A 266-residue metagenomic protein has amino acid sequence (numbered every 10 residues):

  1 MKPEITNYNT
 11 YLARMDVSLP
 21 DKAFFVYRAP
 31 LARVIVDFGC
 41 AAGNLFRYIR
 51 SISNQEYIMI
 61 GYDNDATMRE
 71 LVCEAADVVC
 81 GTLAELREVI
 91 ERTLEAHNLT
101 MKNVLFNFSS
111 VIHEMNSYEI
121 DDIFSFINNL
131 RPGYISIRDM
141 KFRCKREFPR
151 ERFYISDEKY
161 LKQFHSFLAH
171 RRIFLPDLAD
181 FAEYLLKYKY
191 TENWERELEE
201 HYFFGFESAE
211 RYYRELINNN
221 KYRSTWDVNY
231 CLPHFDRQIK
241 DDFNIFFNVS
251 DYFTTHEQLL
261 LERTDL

Functional and structural regions predicted by a protein language model:
M1-Y27: Class I SAM-dependent methyltransferase Rossmann-like catalytic core, especially the SAM/SAH-binding loop
R33-A41: Conserved class I S-adenosyl-L-methionine
A42-E85: Class I SAM-dependent methyltransferase SAM/SAH-binding core
N107: A conserved beta-strand element that flanks and buttresses the S-adenosyl-L-methionine
M115-L130: A short, conserved alpha-helix within the catalytic core of class I
S136-L178: Conserved class I S-adenosyl-L-methionine
H201-I239: Short alpha-helix
S224-L266: C-terminal lobe and adjacent flexible extensions of AdoMet/dcAdoMet transferase-like proteins
